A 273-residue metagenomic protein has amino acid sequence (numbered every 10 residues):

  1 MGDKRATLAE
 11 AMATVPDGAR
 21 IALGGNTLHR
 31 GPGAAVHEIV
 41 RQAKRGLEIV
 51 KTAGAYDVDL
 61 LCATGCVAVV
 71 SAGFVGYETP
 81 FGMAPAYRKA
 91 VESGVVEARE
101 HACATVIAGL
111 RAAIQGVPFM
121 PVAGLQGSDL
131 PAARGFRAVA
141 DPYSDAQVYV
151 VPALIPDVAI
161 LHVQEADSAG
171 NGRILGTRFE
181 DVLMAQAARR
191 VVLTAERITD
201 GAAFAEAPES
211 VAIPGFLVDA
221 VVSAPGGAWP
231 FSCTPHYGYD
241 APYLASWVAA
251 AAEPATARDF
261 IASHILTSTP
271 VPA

Functional and structural regions predicted by a protein language model:
M1-A273: Conserved alpha/beta enzyme-core scaffold
